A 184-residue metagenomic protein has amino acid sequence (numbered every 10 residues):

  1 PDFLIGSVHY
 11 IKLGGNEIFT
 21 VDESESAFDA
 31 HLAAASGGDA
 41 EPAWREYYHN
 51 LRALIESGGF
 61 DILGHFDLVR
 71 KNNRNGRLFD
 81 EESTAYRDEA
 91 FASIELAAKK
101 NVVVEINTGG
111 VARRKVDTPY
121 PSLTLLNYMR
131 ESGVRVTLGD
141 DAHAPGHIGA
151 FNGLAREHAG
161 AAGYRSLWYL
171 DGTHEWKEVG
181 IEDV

Functional and structural regions predicted by a protein language model:
P1-K99: Extended substrate/RNA-proximal surfaces in nucleic-acid metabolism proteins
N16, F66, G76-V184: Charged catalytic cores and adjacent phosphate/nucleic-acid-binding surfaces used for phosphate/nucleic-acid chemistry
